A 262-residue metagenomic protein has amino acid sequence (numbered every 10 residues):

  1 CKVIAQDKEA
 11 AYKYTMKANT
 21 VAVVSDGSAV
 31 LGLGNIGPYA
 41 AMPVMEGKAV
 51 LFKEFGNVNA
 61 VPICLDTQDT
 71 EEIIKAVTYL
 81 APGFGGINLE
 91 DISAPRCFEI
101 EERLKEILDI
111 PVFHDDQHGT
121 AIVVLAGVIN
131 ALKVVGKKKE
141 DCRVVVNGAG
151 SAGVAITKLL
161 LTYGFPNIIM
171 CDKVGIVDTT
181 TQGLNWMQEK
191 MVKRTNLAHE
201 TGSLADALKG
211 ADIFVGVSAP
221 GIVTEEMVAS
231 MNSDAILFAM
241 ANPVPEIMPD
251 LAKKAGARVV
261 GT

Functional and structural regions predicted by a protein language model:
C1-K2, L31-G34, A155, T179 (+2 more regions): Short helix/loop capping segments that flank catalytic or ligand/cofactor-binding pockets
C1-V112: N-terminal ligand-binding/catalytic initiation module
L31, P38-K53, L108, H114 (+3 more regions): Glycine-rich phosphate/diphosphate-binding loop of Rossmann-like nucleotide-binding domains
G56, I107-L108, G164, S233 (+1 more regions): Short, structured coil segments at secondary-structure junctions
P62, N88-D91, V112-D115, V146 (+4 more regions): General beta-strand structural signal in soluble alpha/beta enzymes
A81, K139, A207-L208, V228-N232: A short, aliphatic-rich alpha-helical micro-motif
E102, G221-T262: Rossmann-fold NAD(P)-binding glycine/threonine-rich loop
